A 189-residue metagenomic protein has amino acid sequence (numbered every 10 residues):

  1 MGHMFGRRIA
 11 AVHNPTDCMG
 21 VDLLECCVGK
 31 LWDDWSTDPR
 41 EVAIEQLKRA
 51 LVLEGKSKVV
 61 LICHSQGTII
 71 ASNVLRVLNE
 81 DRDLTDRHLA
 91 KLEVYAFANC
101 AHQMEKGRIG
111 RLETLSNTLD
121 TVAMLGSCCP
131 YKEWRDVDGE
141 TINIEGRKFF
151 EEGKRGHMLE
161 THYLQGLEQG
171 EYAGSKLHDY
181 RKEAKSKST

Functional and structural regions predicted by a protein language model:
M1, G67, A96: Conserved catalytic block of serine-dependent lipid acyl chemistry
M1-K58, V122, R147, S175-H178 (+1 more regions): Active-site catalytic motif of lipid deacylating hydrolases and related acyltransferases
N14-P15, H64, F97-N99: Active-site-proximal beta-strand/loop segments in catalytic clefts of secreted hydrolases
K58-V60, E93: Structural motif
I62-G67, A71: Gly/Ala-rich beta-loop-alpha elbow adjacent to hydrolase catalytic centers
N73-V77: Active-site signature of alpha/beta-hydrolase-fold catalytic machinery across serine- and Asp/Cys-nucleophile hydrolases
E80-L84, H88-T189: Lipolytic serine-hydrolase domain surface
